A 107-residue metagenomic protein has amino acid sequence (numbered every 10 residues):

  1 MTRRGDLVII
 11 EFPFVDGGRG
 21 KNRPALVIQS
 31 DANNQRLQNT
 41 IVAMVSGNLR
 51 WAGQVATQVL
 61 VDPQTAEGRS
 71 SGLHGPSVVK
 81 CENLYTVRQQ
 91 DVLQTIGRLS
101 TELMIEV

Functional and structural regions predicted by a protein language model:
M1-V107: Conserved functional hotspots at enzyme active or ligand-binding sites that engage polyanionic ligands
